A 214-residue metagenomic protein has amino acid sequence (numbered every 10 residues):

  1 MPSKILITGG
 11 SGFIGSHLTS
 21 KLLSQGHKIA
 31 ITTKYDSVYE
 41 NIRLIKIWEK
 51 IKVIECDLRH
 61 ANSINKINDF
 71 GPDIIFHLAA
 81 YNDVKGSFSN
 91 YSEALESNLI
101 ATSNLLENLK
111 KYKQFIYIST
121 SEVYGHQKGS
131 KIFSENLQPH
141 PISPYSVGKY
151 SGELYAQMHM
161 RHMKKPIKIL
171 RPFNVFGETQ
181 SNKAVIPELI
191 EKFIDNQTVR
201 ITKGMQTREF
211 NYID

Functional and structural regions predicted by a protein language model:
I5-Q25: N-terminal Rossmann NAD(P)H-binding glycine-rich loop of SDR-like oxidoreductase domains
T8, T32, I75-A79, F115-S121 (+1 more regions): SDR active-site strand-loop-helix element
H27-V38: Conserved glycine-rich Rossmann-like NAD(P)H-binding loop of the short-chain dehydrogenase/reductase
E55-E96: NAD(P)H-binding glycine-rich loop region in Rossmannoid oxidoreductase-like domains and their noncatalytic homologs
H77, S103-P144: Conserved Rossmann-fold NAD(P)-dependent oxidoreductase catalytic core, especially the SDR/UDP-sugar
V84-A101, F133-P141: Short alpha-helical oligomerization interface
G129, L154-D214: NAD(P)-dependent short-chain dehydrogenase/reductase
P144, G148-S151: Active-site helix of classical SDR
